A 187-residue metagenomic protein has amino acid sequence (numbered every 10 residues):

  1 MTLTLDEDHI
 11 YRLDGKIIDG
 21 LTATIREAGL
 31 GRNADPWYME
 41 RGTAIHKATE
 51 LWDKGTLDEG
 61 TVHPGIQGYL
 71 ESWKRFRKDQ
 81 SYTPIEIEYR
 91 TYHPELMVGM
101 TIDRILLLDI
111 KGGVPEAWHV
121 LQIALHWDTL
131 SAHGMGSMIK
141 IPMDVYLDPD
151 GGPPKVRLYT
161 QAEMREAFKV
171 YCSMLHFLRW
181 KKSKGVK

Functional and structural regions predicted by a protein language model:
M1-V98: Metal-dependent nuclease catalytic cores that hydrolyze phosphodiester bonds in DNA/RNA, characterized by
Y89-V186: Nucleic-acid nuclease catalytic cores
